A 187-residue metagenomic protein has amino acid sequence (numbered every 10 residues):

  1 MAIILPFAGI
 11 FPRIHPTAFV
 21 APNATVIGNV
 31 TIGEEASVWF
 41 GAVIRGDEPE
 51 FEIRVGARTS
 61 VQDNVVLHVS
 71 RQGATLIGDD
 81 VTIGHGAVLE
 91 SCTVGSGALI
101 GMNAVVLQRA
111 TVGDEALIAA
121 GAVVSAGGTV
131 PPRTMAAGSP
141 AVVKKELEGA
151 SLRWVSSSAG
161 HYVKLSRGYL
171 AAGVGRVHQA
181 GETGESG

Functional and structural regions predicted by a protein language model:
M1-R13, F19, G41, D47-A57 (+5 more regions): Glycine-rich hexapeptide-repeat left-handed beta-helix
A24: Compact, Lys/Arg-rich rRNA/RNP-binding cores from ribosome-related proteins
I27-A36: N-terminal glycine-rich anion-binding loops that anchor highly charged ligand groups
E35, R58-V61: A short glycine-rich beta-turn/N-cap micro-motif
T82: Short proline/glycine- and basic residue-enriched helix-capping loop/turn segments at helix->loop/beta transitions
